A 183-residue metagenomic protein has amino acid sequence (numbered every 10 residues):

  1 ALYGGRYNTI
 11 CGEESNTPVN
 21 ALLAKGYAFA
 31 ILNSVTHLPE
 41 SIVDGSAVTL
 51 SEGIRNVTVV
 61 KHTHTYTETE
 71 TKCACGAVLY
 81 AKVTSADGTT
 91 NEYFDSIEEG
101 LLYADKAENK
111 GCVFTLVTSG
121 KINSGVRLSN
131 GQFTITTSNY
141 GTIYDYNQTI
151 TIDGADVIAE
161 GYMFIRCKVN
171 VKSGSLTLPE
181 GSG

Functional and structural regions predicted by a protein language model:
A1-D95, G161, P179-G183: Extracellular adhesion/carbohydrate-binding repeat motifs centered on closely spaced tryptophans
Y3-Y7, D153-V157, N170-P179: Right-handed parallel beta-helix
E14, Y144-I150, F164-V169: Right-handed parallel beta-helix/beta-solenoid
A24, V43, N109, L128-N130: Short, well-ordered coil/turn elements that cap or connect secondary structure elements
A47, K106, T142-D145, F164: Tandem-repeat/low-complexity and Cys-motif detector
V78, Y103, S129, K172-T177: Secondary-structure boundary/capping motif
A81-T115: Acidic Gly/Asp/Thr-rich repetitive segments characteristic of extracellular carbohydrate-active and adhesion proteins
G111-I143, V157-G161: N-terminal extracellular ligand-recognition/capping segment immediately after the signal peptide
